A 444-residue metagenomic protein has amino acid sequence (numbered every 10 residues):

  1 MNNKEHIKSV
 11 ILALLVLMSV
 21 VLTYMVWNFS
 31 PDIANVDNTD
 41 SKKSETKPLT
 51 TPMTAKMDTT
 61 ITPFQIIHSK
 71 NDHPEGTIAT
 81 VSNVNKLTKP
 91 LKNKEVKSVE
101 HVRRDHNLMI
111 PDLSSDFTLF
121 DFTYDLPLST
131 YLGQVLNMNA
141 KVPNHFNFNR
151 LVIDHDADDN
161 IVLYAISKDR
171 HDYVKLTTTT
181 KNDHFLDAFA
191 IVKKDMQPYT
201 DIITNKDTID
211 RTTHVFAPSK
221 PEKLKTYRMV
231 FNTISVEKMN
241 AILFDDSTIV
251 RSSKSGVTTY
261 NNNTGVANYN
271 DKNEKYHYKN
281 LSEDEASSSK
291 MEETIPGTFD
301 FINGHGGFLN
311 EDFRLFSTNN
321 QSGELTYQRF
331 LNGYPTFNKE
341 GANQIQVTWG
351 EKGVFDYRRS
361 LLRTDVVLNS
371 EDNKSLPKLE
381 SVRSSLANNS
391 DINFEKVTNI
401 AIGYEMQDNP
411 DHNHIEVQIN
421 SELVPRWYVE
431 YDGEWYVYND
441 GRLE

Functional and structural regions predicted by a protein language model:
M1-I7: Short, Lys/Arg-rich N-terminal segment immediately upstream of the first membrane anchor
K8-V26: Hydrophobic membrane-insertion alpha-helices, especially the h-region of bacterial N-terminal signal peptides
Y24-K290: Preferential activation on post-signal-peptide N-terminal prodomains/segments of secreted or lumenal proteins
K70-E75, W349-E351, E395: Non-catalytic terminal regions of proteins
N83, E95, E283-S322, N369-I415: Short, non-transmembrane alpha-helical segments in secretory-pathway proteins
E237-Y276, F308-V354, R358-S360, I402-W435: Exposed beta-strand-loop-beta-strand "reactive/processing" segments of non-cytosolic proteins
K352-P377: Short helix-loop boundary/capping segments
L423, G441-E444: Extended, non-globular interaction scaffolds
